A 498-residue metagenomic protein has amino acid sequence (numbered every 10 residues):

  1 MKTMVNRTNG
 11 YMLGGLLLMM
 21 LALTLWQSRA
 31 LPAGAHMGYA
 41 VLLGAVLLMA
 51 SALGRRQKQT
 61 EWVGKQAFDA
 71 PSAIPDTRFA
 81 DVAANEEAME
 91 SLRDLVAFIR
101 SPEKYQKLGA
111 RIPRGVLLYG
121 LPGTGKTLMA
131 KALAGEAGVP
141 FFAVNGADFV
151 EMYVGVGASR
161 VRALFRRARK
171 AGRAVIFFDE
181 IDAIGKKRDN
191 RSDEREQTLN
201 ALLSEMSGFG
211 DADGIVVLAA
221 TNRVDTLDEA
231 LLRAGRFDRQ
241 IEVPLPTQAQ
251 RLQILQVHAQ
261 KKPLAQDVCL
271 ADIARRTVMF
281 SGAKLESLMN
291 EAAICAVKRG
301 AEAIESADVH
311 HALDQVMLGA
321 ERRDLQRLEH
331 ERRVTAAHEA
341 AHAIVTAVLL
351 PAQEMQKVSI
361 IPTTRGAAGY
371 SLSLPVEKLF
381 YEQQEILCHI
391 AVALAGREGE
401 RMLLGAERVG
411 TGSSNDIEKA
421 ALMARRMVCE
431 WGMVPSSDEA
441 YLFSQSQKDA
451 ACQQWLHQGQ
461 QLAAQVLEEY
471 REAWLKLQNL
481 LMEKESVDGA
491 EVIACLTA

Functional and structural regions predicted by a protein language model:
M1-E90, R100, A421: AAA+ P-loop ATPase mechanoenzymes
F68-A274, F280, G410: Walker A/P-loop NTP-binding motif of AAA+ ATPase domains
A73, I112, L121-G125, G135 (+10 more regions): Short flexible coil/turn linkers enriched for glycine and charged/polar residues that connect secondary-structure
F280, A421-W431, K476-G489: Core structural elements
K284-H457: Conserved P-loop NTPase/AAA+ ATPase motor core
Q447, Q454-A498: C-terminal intrinsically disordered, low-complexity extensions immediately downstream of enzyme catalytic cores
